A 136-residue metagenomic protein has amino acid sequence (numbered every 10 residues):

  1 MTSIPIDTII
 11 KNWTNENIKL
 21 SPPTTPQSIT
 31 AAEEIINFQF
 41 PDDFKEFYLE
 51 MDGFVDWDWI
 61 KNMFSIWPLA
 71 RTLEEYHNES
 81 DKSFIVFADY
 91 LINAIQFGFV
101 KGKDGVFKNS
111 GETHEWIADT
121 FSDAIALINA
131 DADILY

Functional and structural regions predicted by a protein language model:
M1-G102: A surface-exposed partner-binding patch
A88, S110, I128: Residues at the C-termini of beta-strands that transition into short coil/loop
G105-D123: A short, surface-exposed interaction/processing loop segment used at functional sites
D119-Y136: A short, charged
